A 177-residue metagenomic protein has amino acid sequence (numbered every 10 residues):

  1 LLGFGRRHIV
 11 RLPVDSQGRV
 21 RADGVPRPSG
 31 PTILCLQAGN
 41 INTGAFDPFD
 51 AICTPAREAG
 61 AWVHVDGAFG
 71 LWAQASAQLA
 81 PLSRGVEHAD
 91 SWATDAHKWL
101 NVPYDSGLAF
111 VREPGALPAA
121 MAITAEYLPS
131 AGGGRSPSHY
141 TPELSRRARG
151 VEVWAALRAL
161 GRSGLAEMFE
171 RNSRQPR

Functional and structural regions predicted by a protein language model:
L1-G115: Conserved PLP-enzyme active-site core in the AAT-like
N40, A75, R84-P176: Active-site C-terminal subdomain of aminotransferase-like
